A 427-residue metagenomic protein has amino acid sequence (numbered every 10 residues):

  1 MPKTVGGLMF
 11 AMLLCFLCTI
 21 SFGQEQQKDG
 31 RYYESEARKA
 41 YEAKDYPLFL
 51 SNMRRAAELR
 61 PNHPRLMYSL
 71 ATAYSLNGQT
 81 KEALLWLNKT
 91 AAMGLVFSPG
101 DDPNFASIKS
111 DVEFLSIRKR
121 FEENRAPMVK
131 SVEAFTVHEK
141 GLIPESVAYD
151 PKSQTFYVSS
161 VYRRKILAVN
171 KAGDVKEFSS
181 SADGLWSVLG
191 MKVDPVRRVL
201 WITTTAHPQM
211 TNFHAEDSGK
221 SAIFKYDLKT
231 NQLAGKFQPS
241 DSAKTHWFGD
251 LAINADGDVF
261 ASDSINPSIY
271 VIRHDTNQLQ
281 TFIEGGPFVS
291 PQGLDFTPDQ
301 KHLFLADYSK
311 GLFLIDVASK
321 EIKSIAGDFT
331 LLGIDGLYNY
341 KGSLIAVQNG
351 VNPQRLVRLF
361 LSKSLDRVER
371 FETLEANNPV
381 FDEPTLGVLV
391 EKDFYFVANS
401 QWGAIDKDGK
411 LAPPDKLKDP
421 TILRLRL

Functional and structural regions predicted by a protein language model:
A126-L167, K418: Beta-strand-rich domains and repeat architectures in extracellular enzymes and scaffolds, especially beta-propellers
E139-S153, V161, D183-V199, T203-P208 (+5 more regions): Beta-rich, blade/repeat-based domains predominating in secreted/periplasmic proteins but also intracellular
V169-D174, D227-Q232, R273-N277, D316-K320 (+2 more regions): Short loop/turn segments that connect beta-strands within beta-propeller blades
T203-G219, N399-D419: Short, conserved, GDST-rich strand-edge loop motifs in beta-rich repeat architectures
